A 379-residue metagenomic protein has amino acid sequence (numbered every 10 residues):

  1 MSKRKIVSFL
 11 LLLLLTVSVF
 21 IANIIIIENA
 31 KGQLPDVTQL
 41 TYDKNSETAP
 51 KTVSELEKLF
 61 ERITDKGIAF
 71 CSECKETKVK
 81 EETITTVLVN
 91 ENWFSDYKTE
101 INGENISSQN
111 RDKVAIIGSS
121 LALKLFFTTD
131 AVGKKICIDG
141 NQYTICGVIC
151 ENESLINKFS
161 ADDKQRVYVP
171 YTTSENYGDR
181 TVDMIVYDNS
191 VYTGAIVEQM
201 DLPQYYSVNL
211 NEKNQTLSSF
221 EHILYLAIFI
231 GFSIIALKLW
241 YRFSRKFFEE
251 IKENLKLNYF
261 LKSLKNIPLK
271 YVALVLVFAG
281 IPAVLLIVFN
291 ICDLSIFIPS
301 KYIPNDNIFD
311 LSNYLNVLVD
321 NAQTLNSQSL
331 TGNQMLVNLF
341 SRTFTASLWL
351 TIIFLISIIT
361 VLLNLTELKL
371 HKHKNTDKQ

Functional and structural regions predicted by a protein language model:
M1-P35, A273-L286, I359-N364: Hydrophobic secretory-pathway targeting helix
N23-K80, Y302-Q328: Membrane-proximal extracellular/periplasmic loop immediately following the first transmembrane helix
F70-Q109: The feature marks short, hydrophobic/small-residue-biased sequence motifs that occur predominantly
N92-I101, I117-V191, L202-Y205, N209-L217: Mid-to-C-terminal secondary-structure elements that act as membrane-proximal/extracytoplasmic interface segments
V197-L224, Q328-A346: Short, aromatic-rich amphipathic segments at membrane interfaces that lie adjacent to a transmembrane helix or signal
S218-K246, T345-L362: Selective detector of the "anchor" transmembrane alpha-helix that sits immediately C-terminal
G231-L294, T360-Q379: Juxtamembrane interface at the cytosolic side of transmembrane helices
S312-Q379: Generic detector of multi-pass transmembrane helix bundles and their immediately adjacent loops in polytopic membrane
